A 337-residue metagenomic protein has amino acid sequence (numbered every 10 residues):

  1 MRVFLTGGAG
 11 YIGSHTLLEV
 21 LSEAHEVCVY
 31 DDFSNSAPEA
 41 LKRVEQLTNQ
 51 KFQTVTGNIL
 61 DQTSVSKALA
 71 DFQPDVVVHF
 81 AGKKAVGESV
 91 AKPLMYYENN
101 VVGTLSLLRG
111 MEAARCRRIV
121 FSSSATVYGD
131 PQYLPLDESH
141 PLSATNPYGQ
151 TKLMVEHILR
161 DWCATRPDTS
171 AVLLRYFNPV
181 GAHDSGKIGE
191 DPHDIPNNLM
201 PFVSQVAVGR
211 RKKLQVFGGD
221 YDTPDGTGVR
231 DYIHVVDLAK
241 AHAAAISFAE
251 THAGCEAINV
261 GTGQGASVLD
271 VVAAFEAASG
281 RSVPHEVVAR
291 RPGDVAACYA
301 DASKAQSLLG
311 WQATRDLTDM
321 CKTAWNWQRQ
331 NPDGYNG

Functional and structural regions predicted by a protein language model:
M1-A182: N-terminal Rossmann-like NAD(P)+-binding domain of SDR-like oxidoreductases, especially those catalyzing
G7, E98, D194, P292-G293: Residue-level marker of alpha-helix boundaries and capping positions
Y97, T145-L153, G189-N197, P201 (+1 more regions): Short-chain dehydrogenase/reductase
G181-H183, D220-Y221: Short, basic/glycine-rich phosphate-binding loops at helix/coil junctions that contact nucleotide phosphates
S185-K187: Catalytic core of nucleotidyl cyclases, primarily class III adenylyl/guanylyl cyclases
L199-G337: C-terminal substrate-binding subdomain of Rossmann-fold SDR/epimerase-dehydratase oxidoreductases
